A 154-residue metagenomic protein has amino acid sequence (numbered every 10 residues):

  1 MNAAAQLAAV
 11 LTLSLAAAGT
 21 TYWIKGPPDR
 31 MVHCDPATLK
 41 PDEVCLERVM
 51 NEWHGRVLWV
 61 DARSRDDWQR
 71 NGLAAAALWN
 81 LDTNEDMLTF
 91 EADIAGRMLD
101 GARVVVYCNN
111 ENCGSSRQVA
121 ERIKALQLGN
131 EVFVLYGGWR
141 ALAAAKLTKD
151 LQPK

Functional and structural regions predicted by a protein language model:
M1-R70: Flexible, polar/low-complexity N-terminal or interdomain linker segments that lie immediately upstream of folded
E43-L46, L88-A92: Structural motif corresponding to alpha-helix initiation and N-cap regions
H54, L58, A62-L88, A95-C108: Mid-length scaffold segments of soluble, non-membrane domains
R70-N71, R117, A145: Short, well-ordered secondary-structure micro-motifs
E91-L142: Catalytic cysteine-centered active loop of the rhodanese-like fold, especially the PTP/DSP P-loop
A145-K154: Active-site neighborhoods of enzymes that stabilize oxyanions during catalysis
